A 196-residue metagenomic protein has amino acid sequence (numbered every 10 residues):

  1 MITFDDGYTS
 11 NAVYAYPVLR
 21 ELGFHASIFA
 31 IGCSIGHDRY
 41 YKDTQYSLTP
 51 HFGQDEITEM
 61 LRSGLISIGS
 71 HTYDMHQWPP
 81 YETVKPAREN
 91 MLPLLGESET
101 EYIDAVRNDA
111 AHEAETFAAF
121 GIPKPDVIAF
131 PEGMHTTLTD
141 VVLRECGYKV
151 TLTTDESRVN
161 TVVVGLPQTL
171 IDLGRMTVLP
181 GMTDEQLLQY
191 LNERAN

Functional and structural regions predicted by a protein language model:
M1-S67, H76, E115, K124-P125: Active-site beta->alpha N-cap acidic-glycine motif
M1-T3, S10, W78-N196: C-terminal active-site subregion of NodB/CE4 polysaccharide deacetylases
S27-F29, G69, A129, T151-L152: Structural detector of well-ordered beta-strand residues that form the stable sheet scaffold of enzyme domains
I31-C33, Y73, E156, V178: Solvent-exposed coil/turn segments that connect beta secondary-structure elements in extracytoplasmic/periplasmic
K42-T49, S67-M75, T169-R175, N192-N196: Noncatalytic linker/hinge segments flanking ATPase motor cores
